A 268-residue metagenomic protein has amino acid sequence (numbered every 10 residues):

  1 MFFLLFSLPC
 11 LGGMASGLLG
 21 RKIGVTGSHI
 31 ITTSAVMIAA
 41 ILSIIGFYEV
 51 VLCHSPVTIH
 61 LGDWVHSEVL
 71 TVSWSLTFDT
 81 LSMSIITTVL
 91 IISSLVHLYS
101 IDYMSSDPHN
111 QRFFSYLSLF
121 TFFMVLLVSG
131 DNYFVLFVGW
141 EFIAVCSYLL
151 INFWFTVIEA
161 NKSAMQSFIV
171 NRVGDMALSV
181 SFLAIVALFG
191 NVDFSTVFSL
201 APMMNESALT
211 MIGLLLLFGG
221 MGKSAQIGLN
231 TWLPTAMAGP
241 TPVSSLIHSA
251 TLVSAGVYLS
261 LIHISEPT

Functional and structural regions predicted by a protein language model:
M1-S265: ...captures the hydrophobic TM-helix bundle architecture rather than a specific catalytic motif, and can also fire on
